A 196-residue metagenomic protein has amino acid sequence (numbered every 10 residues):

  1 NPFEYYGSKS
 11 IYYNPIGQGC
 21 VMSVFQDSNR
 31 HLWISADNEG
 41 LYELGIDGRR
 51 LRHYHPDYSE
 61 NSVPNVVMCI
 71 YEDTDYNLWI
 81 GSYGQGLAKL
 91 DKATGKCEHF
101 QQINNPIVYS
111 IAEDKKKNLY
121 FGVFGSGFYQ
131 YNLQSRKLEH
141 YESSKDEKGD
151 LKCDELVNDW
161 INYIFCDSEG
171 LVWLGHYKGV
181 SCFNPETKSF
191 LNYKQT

Functional and structural regions predicted by a protein language model:
N1-T196: Carboxylate-rich, polar loop motifs that coordinate divalent cations or form catalytic acidic clusters
